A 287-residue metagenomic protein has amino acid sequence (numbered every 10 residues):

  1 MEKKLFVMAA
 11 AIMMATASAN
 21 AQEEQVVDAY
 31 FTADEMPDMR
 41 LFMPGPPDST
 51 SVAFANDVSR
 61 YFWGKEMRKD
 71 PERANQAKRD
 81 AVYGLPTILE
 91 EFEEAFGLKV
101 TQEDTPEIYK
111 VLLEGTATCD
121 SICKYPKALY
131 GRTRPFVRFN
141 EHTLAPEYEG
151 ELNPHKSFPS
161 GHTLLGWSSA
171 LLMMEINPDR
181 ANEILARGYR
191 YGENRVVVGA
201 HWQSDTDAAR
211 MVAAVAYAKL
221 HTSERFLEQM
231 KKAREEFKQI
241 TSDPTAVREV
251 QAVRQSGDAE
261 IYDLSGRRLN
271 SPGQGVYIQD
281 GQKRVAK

Functional and structural regions predicted by a protein language model:
M1-E2: N-terminal secretory signal peptides that target proteins for export/translocation
L5-M14: Sec-dependent N-terminal signal peptides
A17-A21: Sec/Tat signal peptide C-region and signal peptidase I cleavage site
Q22-V197, K219-R225, Q229, E235-T241: Hydrophobic alpha-helical bundle signature of multipass membrane enzymes
G199-R210: Short acidic/histidine-rich active-site segments
S242-I261, S265: Residue-level detector of functionally pivotal "anchor" positions at catalytic/ligand-binding pockets or at interdomain
V276-K287: C-terminal tail/sorting-segment detector
